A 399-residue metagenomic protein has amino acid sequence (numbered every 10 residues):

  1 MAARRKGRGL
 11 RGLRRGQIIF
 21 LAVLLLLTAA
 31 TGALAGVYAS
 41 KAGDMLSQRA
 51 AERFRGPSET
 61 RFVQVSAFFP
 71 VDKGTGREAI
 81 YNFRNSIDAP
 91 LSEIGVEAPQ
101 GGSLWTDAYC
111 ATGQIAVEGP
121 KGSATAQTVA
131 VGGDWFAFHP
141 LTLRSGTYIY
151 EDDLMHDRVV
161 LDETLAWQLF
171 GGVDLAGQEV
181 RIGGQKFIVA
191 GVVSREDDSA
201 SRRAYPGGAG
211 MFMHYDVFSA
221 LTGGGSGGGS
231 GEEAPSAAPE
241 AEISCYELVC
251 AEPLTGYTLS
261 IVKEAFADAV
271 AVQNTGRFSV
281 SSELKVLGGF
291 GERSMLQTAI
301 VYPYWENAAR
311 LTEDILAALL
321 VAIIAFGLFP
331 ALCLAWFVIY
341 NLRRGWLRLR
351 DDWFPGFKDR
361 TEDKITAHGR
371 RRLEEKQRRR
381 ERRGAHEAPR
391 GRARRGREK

Functional and structural regions predicted by a protein language model:
A3-R49: Hydrophobic secretory-pathway targeting helix
G36-T112: Membrane-proximal extracellular/periplasmic loop immediately following the first transmembrane helix
G74-N82, K121-T125, M155-D157, D197-M213 (+1 more regions): Solvent-exposed, non-transmembrane alpha-helical starts
S103-Y148, D153: The feature marks short, hydrophobic/small-residue-biased sequence motifs that occur predominantly
D134-L143, L161-P235, P239-C250, I261-R310: Mid-to-C-terminal secondary-structure elements that act as membrane-proximal/extracytoplasmic interface segments
A309-P330: N-terminal membrane-entry
G327-E375: Juxtamembrane interface at the cytosolic side of transmembrane helices
K376-K399: Long, low-complexity, intrinsically disordered segments
